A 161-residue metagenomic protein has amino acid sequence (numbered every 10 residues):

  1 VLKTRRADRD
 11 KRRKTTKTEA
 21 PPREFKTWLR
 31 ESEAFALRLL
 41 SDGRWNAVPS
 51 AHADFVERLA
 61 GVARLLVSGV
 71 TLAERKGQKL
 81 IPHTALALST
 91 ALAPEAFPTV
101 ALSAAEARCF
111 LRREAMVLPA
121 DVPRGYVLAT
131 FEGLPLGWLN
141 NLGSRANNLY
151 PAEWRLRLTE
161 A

Functional and structural regions predicted by a protein language model:
L2-A161: Polybasic, low-complexity RNA-engagement segments
